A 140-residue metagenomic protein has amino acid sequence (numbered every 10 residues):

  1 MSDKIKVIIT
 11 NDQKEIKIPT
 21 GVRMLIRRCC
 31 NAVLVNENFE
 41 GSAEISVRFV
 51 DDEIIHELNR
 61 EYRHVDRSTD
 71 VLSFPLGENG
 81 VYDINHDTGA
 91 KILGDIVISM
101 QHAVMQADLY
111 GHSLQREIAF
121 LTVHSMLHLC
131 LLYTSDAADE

Functional and structural regions predicted by a protein language model:
M1-A119, C130-S135: An acidic/histidine-cluster motif and surrounding catalytic segment that typifies divalent-metal-assisted enzyme active
L127: Catalytic acidic motif of RecA-like/P-loop NTPases
D136-E140: A short, hydrophobic C-terminal helix/tail in secreted or cell-surface proteins
